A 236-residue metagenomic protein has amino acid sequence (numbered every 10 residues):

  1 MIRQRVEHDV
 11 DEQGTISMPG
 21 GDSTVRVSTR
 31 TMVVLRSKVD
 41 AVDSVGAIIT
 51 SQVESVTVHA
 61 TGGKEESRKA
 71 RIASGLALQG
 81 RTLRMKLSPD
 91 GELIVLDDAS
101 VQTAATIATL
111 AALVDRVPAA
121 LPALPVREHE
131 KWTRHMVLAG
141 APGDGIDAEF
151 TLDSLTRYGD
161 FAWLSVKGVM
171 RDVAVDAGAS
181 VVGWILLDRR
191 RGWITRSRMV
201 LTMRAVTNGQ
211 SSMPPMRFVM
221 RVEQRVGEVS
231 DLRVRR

Functional and structural regions predicted by a protein language model:
M1-Q79, R84-P89, V95-D97, A119 (+1 more regions): Acidic, serine/threonine-rich low-complexity disordered tracts
P19, T103-T109: Short, charged/polar, low-complexity loop and linker segments that flank or interrupt alpha-helical bundles
I94-A104: Compositionally biased, low-hydrophobicity segments enriched in charged and small polar residues
A108-V117: Short, structured beta-strand/loop micro-motifs enriched in basic residues and often containing a Trp
